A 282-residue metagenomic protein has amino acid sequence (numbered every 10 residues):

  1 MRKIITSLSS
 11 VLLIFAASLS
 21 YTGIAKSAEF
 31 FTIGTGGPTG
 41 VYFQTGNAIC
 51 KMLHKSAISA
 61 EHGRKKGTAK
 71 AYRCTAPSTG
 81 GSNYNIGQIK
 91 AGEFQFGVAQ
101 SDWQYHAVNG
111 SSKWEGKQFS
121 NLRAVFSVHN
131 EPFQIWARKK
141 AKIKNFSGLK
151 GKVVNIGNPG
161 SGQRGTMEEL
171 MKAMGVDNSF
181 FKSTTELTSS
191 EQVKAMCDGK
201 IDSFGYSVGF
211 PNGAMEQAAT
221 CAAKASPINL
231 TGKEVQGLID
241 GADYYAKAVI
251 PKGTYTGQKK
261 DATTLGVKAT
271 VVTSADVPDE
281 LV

Functional and structural regions predicted by a protein language model:
M1-L12: Bacterial N-terminal signal peptides that target proteins for export
V11-A25: C-terminal segment of classical bacterial N-terminal signal peptides
A28, A69-A71, G81-Y84, A91 (+5 more regions): Extracytoplasmic
F30-H62, Y72, E131-D198: Bilobed "Venus flytrap"/periplasmic-binding protein-like clamshell domains and structurally analogous long
T32, T75, Q95-Q100, A124-F126 (+4 more regions): Structural recognition of the beta-strand scaffold that forms the well-ordered cores of secreted hydrolase catalytic
N47, K65-G116, S190-A195, I201 (+1 more regions): Pocket-flanking alpha-helical
V98, D102-K142, F146: Signal peptide-directed extracytoplasmic domains
S101-W103, S112-K113, A141, D177-P278: Pocket-lining segment of extracytoplasmic ligand-binding domains
